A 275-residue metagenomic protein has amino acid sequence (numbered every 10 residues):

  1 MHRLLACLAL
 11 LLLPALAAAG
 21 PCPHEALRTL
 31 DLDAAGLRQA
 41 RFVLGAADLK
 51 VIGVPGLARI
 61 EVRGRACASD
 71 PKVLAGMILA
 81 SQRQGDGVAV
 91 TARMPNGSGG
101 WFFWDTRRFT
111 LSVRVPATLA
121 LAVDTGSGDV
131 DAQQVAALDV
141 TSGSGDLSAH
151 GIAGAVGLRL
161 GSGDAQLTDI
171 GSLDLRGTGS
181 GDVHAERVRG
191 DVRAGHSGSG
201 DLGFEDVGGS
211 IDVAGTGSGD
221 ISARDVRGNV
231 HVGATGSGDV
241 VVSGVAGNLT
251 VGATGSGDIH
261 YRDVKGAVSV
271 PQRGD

Functional and structural regions predicted by a protein language model:
M1-L8: Bacterial N-terminal signal peptides that target proteins for export
P14-L16: N-terminal signal peptide c-region/cleavage motif recognized by signal peptidases
A18-T125, D129-S142, D146-L160, D164-G177 (+4 more regions): Acidic (Asp/Glu) and glycine-rich low-complexity loops/linkers that are typically intrinsically disordered
V130, V183, L202-F204, I221-A223 (+2 more regions): Beta-strand-rich extracellular passenger or scaffold domains
D206-V207, V213-A214, D220-V226, H231-A234: Intrinsically disordered, low-complexity segments enriched in Gly and acidic/Ser/Thr residues that form flexible
S237, V241-D275: Hydrophilic extracytoplasmic domains
